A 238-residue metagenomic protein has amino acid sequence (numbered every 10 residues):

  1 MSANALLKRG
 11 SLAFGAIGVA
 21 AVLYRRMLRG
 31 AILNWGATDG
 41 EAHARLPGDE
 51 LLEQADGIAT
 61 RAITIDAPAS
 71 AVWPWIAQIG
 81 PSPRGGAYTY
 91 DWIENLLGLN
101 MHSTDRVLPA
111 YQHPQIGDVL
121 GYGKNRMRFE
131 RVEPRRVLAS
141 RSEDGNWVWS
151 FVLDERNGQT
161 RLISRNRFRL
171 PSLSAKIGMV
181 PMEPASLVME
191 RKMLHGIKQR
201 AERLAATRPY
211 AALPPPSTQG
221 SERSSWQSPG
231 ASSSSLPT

Functional and structural regions predicted by a protein language model:
M1-A13: Membrane-penetrating hydrophobic segments
L12, G18-I116, A206-A231, L236-T238: Hydrophobic ligand-binding cavity/cleft-lining segments
W35, A42, R141-Q199: Beta-strand/loop substructures that line and gate deep hydrophobic ligand-binding cavities in soluble
I58-A59, K124-N125, N146-S150: Short, surface-exposed coil-to-beta transition loops
D66-S70, R131-R135, V152-R161, A201-A205: A short, structured loop/turn motif at beta-sheet edges
S70, P81-S82, P134-V137, N146: Short, charged/polar surface micro-motifs in flexible loops or helix N-caps
H113, G117, R131-S140: Short, hydrophobic/aromatic-rich segments at coil-to-beta transitions
T160-R169, M182-T238: Long, non-transmembrane cytosolic or organellar matrix-exposed soluble domains/tails of integral membrane proteins
